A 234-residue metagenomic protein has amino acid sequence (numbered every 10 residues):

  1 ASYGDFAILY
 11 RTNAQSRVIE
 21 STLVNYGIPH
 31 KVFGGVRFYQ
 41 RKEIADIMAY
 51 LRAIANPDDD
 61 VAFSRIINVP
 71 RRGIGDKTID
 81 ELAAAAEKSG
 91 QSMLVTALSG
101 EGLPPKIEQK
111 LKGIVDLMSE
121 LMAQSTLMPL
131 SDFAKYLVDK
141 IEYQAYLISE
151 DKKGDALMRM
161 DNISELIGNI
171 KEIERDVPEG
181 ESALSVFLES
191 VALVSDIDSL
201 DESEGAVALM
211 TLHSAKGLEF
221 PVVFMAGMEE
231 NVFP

Functional and structural regions predicted by a protein language model:
A1-S64, E150-D161, G168, S182-S185 (+3 more regions): Conserved motor-region signature of P-loop NTPase helicases/translocases
S2, P70, T96-S214, L218 (+1 more regions): Accessory C-terminal helicase-associated subdomains
Y10, T211-S214, G227: Flexible glycine-/small-residue-rich
D80-A85: C-terminal helical "lid" of AAA+/P-loop NTPase domains
A86-S99: A short beta-strand-loop micro-motif that forms or neighbors metal/cofactor- and ligand-binding patches at active-site
V223-E230: Short Ser/Thr-interspersed hydrophobic loop/turn segments at strand-loop and sheet-helix junctions that line or gate
